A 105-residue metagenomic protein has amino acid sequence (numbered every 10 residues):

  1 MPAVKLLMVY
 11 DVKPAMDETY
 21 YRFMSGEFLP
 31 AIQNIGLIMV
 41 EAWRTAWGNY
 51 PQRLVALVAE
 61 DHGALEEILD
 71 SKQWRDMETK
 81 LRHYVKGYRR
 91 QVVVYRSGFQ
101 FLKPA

Functional and structural regions predicted by a protein language model:
P2, I38-L54, T79-A105: Glycine-rich beta-strand-turn "strand-cap" elements at beta-sheet edges
V4-D11, V40-Q73: Short, well-ordered beta-strand segments in beta-rich or mixed alpha/beta enzyme and ligand-binding folds
D11-F23: Short, surface-exposed ligand-recognition loops at beta-strand->loop->(often short) alpha-helix junctions that present
P14-M16, D61-G63, R96-G98: Residues that cap or initiate secondary-structure elements
E18-Y20, L65-E67, Q100-L102: Short acidic, gly/pro-rich beta-turn/loop elements at beta-sheet edges and active-site/ligand-binding grooves
G26-M39, V58-V94: An amphipathic, aromatic/His-enriched active-site/gating alpha helix that lines ligand/cofactor pockets
